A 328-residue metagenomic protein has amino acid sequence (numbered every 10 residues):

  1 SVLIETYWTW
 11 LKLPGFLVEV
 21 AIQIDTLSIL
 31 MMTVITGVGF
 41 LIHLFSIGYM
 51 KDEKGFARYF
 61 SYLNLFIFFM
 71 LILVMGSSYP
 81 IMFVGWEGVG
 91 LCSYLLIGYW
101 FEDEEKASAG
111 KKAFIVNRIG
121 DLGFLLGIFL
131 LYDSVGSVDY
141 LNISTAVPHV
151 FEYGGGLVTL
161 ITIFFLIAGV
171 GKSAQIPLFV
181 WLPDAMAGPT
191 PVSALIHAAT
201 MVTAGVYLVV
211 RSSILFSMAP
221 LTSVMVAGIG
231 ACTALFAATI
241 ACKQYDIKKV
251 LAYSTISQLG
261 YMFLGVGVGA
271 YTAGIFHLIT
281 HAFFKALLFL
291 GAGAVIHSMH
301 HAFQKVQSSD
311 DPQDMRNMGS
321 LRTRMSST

Functional and structural regions predicted by a protein language model:
S1-T328: ...captures the hydrophobic TM-helix bundle architecture rather than a specific catalytic motif, and can also fire on
